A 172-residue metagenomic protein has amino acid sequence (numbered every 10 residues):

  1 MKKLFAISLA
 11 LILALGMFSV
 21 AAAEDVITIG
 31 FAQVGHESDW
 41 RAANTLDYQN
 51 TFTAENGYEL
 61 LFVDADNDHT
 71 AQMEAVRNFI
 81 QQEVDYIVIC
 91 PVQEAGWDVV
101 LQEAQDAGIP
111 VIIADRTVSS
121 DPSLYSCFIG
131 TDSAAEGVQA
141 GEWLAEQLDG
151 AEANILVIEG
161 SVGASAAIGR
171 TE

Functional and structural regions predicted by a protein language model:
M1-S8: Positively charged n-region of N-terminal signal peptides that target proteins for export
S8-G16: Bacterial N-terminal signal peptides
L13, V20-E172: A residue-level marker of the well-folded mature domains of exported/periplasmic proteins
